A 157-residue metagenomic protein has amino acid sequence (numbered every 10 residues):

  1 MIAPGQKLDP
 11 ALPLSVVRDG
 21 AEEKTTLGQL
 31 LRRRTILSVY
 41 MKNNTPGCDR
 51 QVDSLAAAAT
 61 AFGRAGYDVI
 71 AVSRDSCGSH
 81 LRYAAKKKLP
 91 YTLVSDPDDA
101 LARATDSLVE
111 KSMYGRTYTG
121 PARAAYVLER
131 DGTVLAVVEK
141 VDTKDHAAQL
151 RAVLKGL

Functional and structural regions predicted by a protein language model:
M1-L157: Chalcogenol-based redox active-site neighborhoods
